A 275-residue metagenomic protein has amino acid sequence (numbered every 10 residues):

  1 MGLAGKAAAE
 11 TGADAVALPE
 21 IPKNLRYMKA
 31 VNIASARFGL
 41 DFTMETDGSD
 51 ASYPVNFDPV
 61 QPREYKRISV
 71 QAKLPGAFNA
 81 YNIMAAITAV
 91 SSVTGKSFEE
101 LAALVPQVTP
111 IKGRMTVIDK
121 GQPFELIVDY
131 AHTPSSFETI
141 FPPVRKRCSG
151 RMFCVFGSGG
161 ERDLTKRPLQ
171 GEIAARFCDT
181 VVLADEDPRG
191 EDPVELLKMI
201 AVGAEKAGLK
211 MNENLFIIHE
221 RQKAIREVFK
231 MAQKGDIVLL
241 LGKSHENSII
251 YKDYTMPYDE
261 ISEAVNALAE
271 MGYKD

Functional and structural regions predicted by a protein language model:
L3, A7-G12, Y53-V55, Y65 (+4 more regions): ATP-dependent carboxylate-amine ligase
E10-P19, K23-K29: Active-site regions of enzymes building and remodeling cell-envelope glycoconjugates
V16-L18, V31-I33, D41, F78-N79: C-terminal accessory "lid"/substrate-recognition subdomains
R26-K29, F38, R221: Short beta-strand or tight-loop elements that sit immediately N-terminal to catalytic metal-binding acidic residues
N32-K66: Acidic-glycine-rich active-site phosphate/pyrophosphate-binding loop
